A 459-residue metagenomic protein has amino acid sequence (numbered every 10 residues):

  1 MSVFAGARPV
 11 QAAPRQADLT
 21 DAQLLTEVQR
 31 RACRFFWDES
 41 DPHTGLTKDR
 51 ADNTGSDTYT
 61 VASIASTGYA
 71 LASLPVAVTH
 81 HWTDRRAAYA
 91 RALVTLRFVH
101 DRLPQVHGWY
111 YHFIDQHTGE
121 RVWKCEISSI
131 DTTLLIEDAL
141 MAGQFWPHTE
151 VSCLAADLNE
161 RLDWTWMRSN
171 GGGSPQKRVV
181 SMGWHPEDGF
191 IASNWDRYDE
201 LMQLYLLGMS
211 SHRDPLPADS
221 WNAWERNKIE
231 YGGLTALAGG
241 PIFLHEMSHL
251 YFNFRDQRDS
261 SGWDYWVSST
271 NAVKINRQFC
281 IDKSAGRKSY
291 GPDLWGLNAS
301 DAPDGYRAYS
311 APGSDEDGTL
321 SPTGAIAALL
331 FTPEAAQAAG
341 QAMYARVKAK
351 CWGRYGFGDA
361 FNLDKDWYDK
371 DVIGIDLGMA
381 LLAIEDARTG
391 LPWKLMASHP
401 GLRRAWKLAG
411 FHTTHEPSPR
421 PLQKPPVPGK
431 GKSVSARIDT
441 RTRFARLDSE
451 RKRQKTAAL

Functional and structural regions predicted by a protein language model:
M1-P9: N-terminal export signals
A13-D448, A458-L459: Ser/Thr/Asn(+Pro)-rich, low-complexity disordered segments
